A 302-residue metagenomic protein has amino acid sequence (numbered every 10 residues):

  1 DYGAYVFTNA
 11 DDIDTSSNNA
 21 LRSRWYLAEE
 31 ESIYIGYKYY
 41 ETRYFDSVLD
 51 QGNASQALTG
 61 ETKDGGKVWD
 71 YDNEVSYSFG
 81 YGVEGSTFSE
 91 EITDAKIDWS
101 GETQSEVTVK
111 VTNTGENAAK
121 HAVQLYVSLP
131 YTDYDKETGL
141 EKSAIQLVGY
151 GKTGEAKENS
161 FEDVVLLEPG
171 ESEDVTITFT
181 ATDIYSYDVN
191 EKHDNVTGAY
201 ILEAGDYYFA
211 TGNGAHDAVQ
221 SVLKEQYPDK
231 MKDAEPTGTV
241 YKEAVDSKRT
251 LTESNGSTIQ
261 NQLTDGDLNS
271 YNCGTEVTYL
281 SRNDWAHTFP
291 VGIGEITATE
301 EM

Functional and structural regions predicted by a protein language model:
D1-E106, K110-K120, Y126-S128, Y134-T138 (+4 more regions): Secreted, periplasmic, or luminal enzymes acting at the cell surface/secretory milieu
D133-V196: Intrinsically disordered, low-complexity Pro/Gly/Ser/Thr-rich segments with frequent PxxP/GP/PP motifs and embedded
